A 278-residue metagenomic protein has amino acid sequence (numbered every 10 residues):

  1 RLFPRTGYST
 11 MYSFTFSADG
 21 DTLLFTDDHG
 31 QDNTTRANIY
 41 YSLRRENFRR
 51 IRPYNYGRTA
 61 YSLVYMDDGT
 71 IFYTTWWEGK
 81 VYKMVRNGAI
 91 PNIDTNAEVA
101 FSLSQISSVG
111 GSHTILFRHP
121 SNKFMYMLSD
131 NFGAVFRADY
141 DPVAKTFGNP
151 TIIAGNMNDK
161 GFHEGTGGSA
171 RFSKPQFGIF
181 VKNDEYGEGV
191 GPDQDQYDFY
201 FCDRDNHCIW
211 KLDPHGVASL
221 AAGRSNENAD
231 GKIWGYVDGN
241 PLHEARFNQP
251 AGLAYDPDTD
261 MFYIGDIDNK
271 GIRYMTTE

Functional and structural regions predicted by a protein language model:
R1-S13, H29-G30, R45-T59, N87-H113 (+3 more regions): Gly/Pro-rich loop segments of beta-rich domains
F16-A18, L24-D32, Y65-M66, F72-W77 (+4 more regions): Conserved beta-strand positions in repeat-built beta-propeller and related beta-rich domains
F16-G20, Y65-D68, F117-N122, F180-Q196 (+1 more regions): Residue-level detector of Asp-centered blade-edge/turn motifs that repeat once per structural unit in beta-propeller
T35-Y40, G79-K83, G133-F136, H207-W210 (+1 more regions): A short loop-to-beta-strand structural motif that recurs across blades of beta-propeller domains
Y40-R44, M84-N87, A138-Y140, L212 (+2 more regions): Hydrophobic/aromatic beta-strand positions that recur at structurally equivalent sites within the blades
Q249-E278: Blade-level signature of beta-propeller repeat domains, shared across WD40, Kelch, NHL, RCC1 and BNR/Asp-box propellers
